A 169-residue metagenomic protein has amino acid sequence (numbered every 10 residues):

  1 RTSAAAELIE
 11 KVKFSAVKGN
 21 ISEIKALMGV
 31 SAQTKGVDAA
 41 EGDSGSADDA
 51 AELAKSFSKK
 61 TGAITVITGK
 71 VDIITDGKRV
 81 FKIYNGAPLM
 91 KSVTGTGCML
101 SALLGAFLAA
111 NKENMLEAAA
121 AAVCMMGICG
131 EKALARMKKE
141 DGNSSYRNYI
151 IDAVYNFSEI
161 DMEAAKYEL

Functional and structural regions predicted by a protein language model:
T2, K18-I21, A47-A51, C98 (+5 more regions): Electropositive phosphate-/nucleotide-binding environments in soluble metabolic enzymes
T2-V80: Conserved phosphate/ATP/ADP-binding segment of small-molecule kinases
A26, T94-C124: Short, small-residue alpha-helix embedded
G29-A32, V123, Y155: A generic structural signal for secondary-structure junctions that act as hinges or helix/strand caps at the edges
L53-S58, M115-C129, I150-I151: Short, well-structured alpha-helical segments that form the helix of a local strand-helix-strand
I64, M90-S92, L100: Short, flexible coil/turn micro-motifs enriched in small/turn-prone residues
F81-T94: Short pre-catalytic strand/loop immediately N-terminal to key active-site residues, enriched for Gly-Thr
I128-L169: Charged C-terminal helix
